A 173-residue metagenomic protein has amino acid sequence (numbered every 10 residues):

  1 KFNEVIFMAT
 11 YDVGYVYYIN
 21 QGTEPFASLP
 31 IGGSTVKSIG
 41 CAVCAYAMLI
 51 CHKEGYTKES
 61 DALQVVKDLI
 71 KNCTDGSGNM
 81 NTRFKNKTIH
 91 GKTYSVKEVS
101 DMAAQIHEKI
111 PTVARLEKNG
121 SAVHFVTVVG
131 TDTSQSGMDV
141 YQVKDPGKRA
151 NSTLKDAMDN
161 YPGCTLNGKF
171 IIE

Functional and structural regions predicted by a protein language model:
K1-T74: Active-site-adjacent structural segments surrounding the nucleophilic cysteine of cysteine proteases and isopeptidases
A45-E173: Conserved active-site-adjacent core of cysteine acyl-enzyme catalytic domains
